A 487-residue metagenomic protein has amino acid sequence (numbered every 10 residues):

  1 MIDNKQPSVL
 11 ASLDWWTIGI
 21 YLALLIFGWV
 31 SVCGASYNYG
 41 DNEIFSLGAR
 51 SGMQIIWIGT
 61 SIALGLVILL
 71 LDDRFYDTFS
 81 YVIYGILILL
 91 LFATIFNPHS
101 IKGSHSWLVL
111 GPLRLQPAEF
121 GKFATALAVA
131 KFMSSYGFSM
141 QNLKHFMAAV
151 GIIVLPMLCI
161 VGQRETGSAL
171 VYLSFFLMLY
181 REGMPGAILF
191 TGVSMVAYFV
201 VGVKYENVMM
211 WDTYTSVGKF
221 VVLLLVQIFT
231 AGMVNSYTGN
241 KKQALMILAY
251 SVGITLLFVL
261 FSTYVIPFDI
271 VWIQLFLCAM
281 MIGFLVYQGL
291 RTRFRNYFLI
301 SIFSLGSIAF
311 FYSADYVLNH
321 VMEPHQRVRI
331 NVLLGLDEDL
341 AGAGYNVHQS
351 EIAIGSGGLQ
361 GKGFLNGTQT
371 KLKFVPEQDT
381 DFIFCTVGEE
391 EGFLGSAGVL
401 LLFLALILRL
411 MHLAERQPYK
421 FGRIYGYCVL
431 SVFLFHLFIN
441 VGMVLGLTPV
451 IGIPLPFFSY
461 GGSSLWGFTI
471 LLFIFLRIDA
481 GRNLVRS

Functional and structural regions predicted by a protein language model:
M1-A11: Short, Lys/Arg-rich, polar N-terminal cytosolic tail immediately upstream of the first transmembrane signal-anchor
V9-A11, F146, L372-V375, Q417-P418: Helix-boundary and loop/linker segments of multi-pass membrane transporters
L22-S31, G40, I44-A341, C385-M443 (+2 more regions): Hydrophobic alpha-helical transmembrane segments of multi-pass inner membrane proteins, especially in bacterial systems
P112-G121, Q163-R164, G358, V450-T469: Glycine/serine-rich anion-binding loops at beta->alpha junctions that coordinate negatively charged ligand groups
E165-L170, G361-G367, Q378-T380, I451 (+2 more regions): Transmembrane helix boundary and interhelical junction motifs in multipass membrane proteins
I228-G232, G446-N483, S487: Transmembrane alpha-helices of multi-pass inner-membrane enzymes
E351-I354, G358-E391: Long extracytoplasmic/lumenal interhelical loops at the membrane interface of multi-pass membrane proteins
